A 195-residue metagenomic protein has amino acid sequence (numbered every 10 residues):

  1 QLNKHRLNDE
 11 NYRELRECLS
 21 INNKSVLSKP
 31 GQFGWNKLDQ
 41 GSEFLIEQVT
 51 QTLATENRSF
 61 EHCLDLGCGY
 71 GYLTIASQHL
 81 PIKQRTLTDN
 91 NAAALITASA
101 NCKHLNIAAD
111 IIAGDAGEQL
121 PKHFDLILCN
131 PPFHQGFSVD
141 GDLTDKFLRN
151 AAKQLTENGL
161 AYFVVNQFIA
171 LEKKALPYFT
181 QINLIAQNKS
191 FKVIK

Functional and structural regions predicted by a protein language model:
Q1-E14, N166-K195: Class I S-adenosyl-L-methionine
L2-N57: SAM-dependent Rossmann-like transferase core, predominantly class I methyltransferases with a strong bias toward
L27, D110-I112, N183-I185: General small-molecule cofactor/ligand-binding pocket signal
Q40-C129, Q135: Conserved SAM/SAH cofactor-binding pocket of Class I
D89-A94, V139, L143, N166-Q167 (+1 more regions): Short beta->alpha hinge that forms the Motif I/post-I loop of the SAM-binding pocket
A94, F147, L171: Conserved short alpha-helix immediately C-terminal to the canonical SAM/SAH-binding motif I of Rossmann-like
D145-E157: A short glycine-rich, Lys/Arg-flanked "PGG" loop and its adjoining helix->strand segment in the class I
N158-V165: Conserved beta-strand signature within the Rossmann-like core of class I S-adenosyl-L-methionine
